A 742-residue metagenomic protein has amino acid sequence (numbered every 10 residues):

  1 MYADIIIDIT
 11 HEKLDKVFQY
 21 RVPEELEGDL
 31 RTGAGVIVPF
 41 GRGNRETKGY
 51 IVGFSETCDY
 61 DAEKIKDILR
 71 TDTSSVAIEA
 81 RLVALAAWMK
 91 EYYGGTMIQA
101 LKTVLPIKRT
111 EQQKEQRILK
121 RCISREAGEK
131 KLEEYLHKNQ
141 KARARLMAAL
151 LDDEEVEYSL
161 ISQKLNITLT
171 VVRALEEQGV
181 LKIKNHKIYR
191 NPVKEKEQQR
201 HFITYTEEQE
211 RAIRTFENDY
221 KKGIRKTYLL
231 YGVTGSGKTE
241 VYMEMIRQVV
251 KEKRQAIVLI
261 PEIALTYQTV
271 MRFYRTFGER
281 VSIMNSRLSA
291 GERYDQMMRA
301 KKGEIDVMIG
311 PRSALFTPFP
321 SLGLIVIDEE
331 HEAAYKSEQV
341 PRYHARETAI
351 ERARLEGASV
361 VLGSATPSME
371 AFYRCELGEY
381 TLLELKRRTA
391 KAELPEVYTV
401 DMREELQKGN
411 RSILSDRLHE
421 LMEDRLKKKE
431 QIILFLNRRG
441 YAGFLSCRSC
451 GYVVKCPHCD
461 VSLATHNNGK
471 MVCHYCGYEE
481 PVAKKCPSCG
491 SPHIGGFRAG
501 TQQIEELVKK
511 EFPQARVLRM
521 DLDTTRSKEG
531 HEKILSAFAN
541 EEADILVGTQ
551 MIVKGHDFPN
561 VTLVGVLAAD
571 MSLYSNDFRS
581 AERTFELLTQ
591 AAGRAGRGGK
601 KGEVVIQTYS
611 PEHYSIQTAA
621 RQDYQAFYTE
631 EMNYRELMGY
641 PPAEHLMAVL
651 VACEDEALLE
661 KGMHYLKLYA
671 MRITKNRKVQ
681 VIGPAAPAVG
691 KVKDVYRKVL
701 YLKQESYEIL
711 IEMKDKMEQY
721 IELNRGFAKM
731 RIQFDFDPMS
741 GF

Functional and structural regions predicted by a protein language model:
M1-P311, L315-S364, E376-A392, I673-N676 (+3 more regions): Accessory, non-ATPase domains that flank or precede helicase/AAA+ motor cores in DNA-metabolism machines
Y2, D15, N44, K429 (+4 more regions): A general secondary-structure signal for short beta-strands and their flanking turns/coil in non-transmembrane regions
Y2, R31-T32, L658-M671: A short, contiguous, amphipathic alpha-helix enriched in charged residues
G53-S55, L105, N185-K187, L436-R438 (+4 more regions): A general secondary-structure junction signal
R200-T206, E210, R214, I224-E660 (+4 more regions): Inter-lobe coupling/hinge segments of SF2-like helicase ATPases
I433, R516, E603, K678-Q680 (+1 more regions): Residues at or immediately flanking beta-strands
K667, V699, Q704: Acidic, two-metal ion nucleic-acid-processing modules in DNA metabolism proteins
L668, R672-V692, Y696, I732-P738: A carboxyl-terminal module marker
